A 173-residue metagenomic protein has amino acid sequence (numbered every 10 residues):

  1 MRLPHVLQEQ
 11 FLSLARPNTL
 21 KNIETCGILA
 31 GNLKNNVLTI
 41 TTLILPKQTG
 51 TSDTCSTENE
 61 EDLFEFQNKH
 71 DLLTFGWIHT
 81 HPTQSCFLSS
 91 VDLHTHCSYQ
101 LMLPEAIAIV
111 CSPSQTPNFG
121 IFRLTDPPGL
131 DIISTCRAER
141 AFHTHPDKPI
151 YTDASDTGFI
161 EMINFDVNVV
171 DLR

Functional and structural regions predicted by a protein language model:
M1-T74, T83-R173: Conserved beta-strand-loop surface patch within small alpha/beta domains used for substrate/adaptor or ligand engagement
